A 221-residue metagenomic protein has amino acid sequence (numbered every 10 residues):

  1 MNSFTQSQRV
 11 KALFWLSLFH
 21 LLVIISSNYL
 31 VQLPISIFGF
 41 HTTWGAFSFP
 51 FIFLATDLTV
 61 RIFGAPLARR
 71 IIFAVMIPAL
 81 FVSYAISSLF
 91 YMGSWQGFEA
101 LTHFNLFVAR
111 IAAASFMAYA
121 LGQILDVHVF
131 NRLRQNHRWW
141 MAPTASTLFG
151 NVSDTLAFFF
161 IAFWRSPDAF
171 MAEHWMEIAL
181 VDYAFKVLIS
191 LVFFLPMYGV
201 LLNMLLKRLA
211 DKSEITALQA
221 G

Functional and structural regions predicted by a protein language model:
M1-F73, L80: Hydrophobic transmembrane alpha-helices
V10-N28, T56, Y91, W95-T144 (+1 more regions): Short helix-perturbing small/polar motifs within transmembrane alpha-helices
S17, L21, I25, P50 (+11 more regions): Alpha-helical transmembrane spans of integral membrane proteins, capturing the lipid-embedded, hydrophobic core of TM
V31, V82-I86, D126-F130, T155-A162 (+1 more regions): Alpha-helical transmembrane segments and their lipid-water interface positions in multi-pass membrane proteins
R61, A65-L67, R134-W140, S166-M171: Juxtamembrane helix-boundary/capping and inter-helix hinge elements in multi-pass membrane proteins
P66-A74, M141-L148: Membrane-interface alpha-helices at helix entry/exit sites of multi-pass transporters
I71, M76-A79, Y91-A118, D168-G221: Membrane-embedded alpha-helical bundles of multi-pass transporters/translocases, especially carrier/permease families
W139-T147, H174-A179: The feature identifies polytopic integral membrane transport proteins across all domains of life
